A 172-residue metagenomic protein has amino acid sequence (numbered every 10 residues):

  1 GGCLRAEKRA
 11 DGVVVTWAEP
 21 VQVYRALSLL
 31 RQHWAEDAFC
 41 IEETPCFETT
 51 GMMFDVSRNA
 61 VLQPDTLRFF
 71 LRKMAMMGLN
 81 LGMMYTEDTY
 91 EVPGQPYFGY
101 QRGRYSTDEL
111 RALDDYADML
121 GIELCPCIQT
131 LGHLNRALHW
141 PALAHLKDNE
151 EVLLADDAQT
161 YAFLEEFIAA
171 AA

Functional and structural regions predicted by a protein language model:
E7-A172: Feature activates predominantly on carbohydrate-active enzymes
